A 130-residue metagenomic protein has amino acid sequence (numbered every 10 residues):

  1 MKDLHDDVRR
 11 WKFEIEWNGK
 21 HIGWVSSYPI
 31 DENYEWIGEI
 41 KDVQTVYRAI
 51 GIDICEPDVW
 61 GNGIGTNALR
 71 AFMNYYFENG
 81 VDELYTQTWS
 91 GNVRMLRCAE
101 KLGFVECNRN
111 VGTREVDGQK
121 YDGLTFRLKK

Functional and structural regions predicted by a protein language model:
M1-K12, E16-W17: Active-site rim helix/loop that mediates acceptor-substrate recognition in acyltransferases
E16-K130: Acyl-donor (CoA/ACP) binding surface of acyl/acetyltransferases
